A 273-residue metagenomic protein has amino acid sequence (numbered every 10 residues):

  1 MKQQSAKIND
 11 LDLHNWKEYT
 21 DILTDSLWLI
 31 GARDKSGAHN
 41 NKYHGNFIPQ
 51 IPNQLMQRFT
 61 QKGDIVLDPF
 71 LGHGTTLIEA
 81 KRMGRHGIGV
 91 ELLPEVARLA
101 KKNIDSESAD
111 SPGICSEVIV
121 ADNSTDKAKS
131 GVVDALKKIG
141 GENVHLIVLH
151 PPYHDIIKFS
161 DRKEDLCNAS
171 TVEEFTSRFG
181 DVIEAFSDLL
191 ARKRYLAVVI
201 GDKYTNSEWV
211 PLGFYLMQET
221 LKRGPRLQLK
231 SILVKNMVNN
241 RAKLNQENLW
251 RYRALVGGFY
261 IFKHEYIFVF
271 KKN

Functional and structural regions predicted by a protein language model:
M1-N273: Class I S-adenosyl-L-methionine-dependent methyltransferase catalytic core
